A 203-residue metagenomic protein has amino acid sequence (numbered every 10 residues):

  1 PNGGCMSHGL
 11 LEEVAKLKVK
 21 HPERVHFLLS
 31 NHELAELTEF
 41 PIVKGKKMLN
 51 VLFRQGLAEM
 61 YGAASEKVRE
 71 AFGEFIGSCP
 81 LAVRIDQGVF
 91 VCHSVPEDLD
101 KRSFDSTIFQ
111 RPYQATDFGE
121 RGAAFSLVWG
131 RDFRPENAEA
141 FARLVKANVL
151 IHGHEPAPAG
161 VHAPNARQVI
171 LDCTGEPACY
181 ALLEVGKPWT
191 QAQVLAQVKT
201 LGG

Functional and structural regions predicted by a protein language model:
P1-G203: Feature recognizes metal-dependent phosphohydrolase scaffolds
